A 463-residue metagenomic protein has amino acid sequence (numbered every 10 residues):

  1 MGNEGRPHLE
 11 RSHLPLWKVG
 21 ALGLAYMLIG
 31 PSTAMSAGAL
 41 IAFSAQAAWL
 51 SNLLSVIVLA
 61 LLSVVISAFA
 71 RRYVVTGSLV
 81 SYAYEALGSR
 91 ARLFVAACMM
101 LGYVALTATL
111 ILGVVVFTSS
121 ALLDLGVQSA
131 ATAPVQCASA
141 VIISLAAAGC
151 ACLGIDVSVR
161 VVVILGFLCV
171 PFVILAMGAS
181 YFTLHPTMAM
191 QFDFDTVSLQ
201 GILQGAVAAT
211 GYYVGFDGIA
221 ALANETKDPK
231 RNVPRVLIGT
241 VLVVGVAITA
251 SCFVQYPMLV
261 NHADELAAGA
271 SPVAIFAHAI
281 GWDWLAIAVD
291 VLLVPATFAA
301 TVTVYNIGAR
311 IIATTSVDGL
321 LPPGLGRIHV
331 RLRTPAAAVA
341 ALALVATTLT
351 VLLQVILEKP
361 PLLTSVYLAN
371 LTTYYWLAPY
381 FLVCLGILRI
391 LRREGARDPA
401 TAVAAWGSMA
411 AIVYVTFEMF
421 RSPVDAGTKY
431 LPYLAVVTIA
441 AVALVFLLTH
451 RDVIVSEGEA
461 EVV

Functional and structural regions predicted by a protein language model:
M1, S81-E85, L112-Q136, F172 (+3 more regions): Helix-loop-helix connectors at the membrane interface of multi-pass transporters/channels
M1-A47, A60-V64, A189, H450-V463: Membrane-interface "cap" regions at the ends of multi-pass membrane proteins
G5-S12, W49, L125-V135, R160-D290 (+1 more regions): Helix-loop-helix junctions that connect adjacent transmembrane segments in multi-pass membrane transporters
A34-A130, T240, T428-V442: Extracellular loop-to-transmembrane helix junctions
S36, A179, L371-W376, L385 (+2 more regions): A generic transmembrane alpha-helix motif of multi-pass inner-membrane proteins
L79-Y84, G88, L123-D124, G239-V302 (+1 more regions): TM-loop-TM module centered on a large, flexible mid-protein loop between adjacent transmembrane helices in multi-pass
C98-V115, G218-E225, D283-P323: Membrane-helix boundary/coupling elements in multi-pass transport proteins
V135-T183, T196-L199, L237-V243, Y375-F381 (+2 more regions): Membrane-interface loop-to-helix entry segments
